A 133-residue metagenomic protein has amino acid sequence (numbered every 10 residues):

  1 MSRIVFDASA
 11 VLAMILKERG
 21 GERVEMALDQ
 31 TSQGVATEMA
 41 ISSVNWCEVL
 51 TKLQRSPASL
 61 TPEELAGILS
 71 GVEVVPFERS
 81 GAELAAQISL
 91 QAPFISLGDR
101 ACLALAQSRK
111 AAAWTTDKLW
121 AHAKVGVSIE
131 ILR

Functional and structural regions predicted by a protein language model:
M1-A40, L53-L65: Short, well-structured N-terminal submotif of metal-dependent ribonuclease cores
M1-R3, G71-V75, L103-R133: Acidic, PIN/NYN-like endoribonuclease modules and their adjacent C-terminal/linker elements
F6-D7, A40-S43, F94-L97, D117-K118 (+1 more regions): Histidine- and aromatic-rich ligand-binding microenvironments
A8, V49, S96-A112: Acidic, metal-associated active-site segment
A10-V11, N45, G81, A101-C102 (+1 more regions): Alpha-helix capping/helix-boundary segments
G21, W46, P62-L65, A82 (+1 more regions): A general structural signal for well-ordered alpha-helical segments in protein cores
Q33-A36, S89-P93: A short glycine/serine-rich beta->alpha loop
S70-A92: Acidic catalytic patch
